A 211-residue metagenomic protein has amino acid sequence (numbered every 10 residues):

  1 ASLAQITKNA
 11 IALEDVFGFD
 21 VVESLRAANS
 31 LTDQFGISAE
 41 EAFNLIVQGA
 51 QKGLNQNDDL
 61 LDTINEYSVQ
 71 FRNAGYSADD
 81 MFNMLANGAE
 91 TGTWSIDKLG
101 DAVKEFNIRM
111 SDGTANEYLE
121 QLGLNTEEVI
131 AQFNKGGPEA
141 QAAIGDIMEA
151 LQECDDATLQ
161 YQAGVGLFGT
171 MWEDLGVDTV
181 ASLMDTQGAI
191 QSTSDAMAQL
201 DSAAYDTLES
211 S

Functional and structural regions predicted by a protein language model:
A1-L3, G136: Solvent-exposed, membrane-proximal periplasmic/extracellular interface segments of envelope transport and secretion
A4-Q5, G123: Short hydrophobic/aromatic segments of transmembrane alpha-helices and their interfaces
K8: Active-site-adjacent structural elements in enzyme catalytic domains
G18-V21, N29-T32, G36-S211: Amphipathic/coiled-coil alpha-helical interface segments used for membrane interaction or oligomeric assembly
